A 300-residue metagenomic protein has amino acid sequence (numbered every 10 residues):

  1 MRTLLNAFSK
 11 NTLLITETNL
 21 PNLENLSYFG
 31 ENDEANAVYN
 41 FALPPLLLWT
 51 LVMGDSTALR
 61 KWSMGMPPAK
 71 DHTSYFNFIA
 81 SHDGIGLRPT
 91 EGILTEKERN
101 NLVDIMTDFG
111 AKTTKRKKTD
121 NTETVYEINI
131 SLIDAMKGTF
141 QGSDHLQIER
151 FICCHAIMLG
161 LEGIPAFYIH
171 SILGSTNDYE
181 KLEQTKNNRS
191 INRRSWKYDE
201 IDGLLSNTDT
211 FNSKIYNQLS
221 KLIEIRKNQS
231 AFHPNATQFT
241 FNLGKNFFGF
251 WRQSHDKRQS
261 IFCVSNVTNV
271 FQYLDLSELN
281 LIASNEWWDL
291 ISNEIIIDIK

Functional and structural regions predicted by a protein language model:
M1-K300: Active-site and adjacent substrate-binding regions of carbohydrate-active enzymes
